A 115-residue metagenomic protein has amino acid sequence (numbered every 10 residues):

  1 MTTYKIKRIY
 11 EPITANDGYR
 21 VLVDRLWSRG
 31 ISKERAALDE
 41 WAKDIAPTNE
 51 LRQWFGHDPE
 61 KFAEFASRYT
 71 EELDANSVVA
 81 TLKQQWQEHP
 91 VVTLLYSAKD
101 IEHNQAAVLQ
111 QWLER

Functional and structural regions predicted by a protein language model:
M1-R115: Residues lining hydrophobic/aromatic ligand-binding pockets adjacent to catalytic sites
